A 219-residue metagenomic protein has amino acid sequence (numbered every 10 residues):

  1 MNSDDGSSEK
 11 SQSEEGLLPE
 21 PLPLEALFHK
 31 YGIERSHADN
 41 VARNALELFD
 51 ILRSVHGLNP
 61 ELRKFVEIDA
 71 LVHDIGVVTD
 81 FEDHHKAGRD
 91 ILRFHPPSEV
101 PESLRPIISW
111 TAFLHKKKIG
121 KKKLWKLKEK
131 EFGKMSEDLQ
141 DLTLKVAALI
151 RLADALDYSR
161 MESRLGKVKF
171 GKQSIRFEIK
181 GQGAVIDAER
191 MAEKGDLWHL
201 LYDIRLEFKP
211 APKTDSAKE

Functional and structural regions predicted by a protein language model:
M1: Segments forming glycine/polar-rich beta-alpha architectures that bind adenosine-containing cofactors
D4, E15-L18, P23, L27-H29: Catalytic P-loop NTP-binding/switch module of NTPases
D5-S11, A217: Intrinsically disordered or compositionally simple regulatory linkers and C-terminal tails in signal-transduction
Q12-P21, R63, V168-G171: Flexible hinge/switch segments at interdomain interfaces of large molecular machines
E25-H29, H37, R43, E47-M161 (+1 more regions): Divalent metal-dependent catalytic cores for phosphoryl transfer on phosphate-bearing substrates
R35, T79-E82, V185-A192: Ordered, soluble secondary-structure elements with a strong preference for glycine-centered loop motifs and nearby
L156-K209: Low-complexity, glycine/alanine/valine/leucine- and proline-rich hydrophobic stretches
K209-E219: Short proline/glycine- and acidic-rich turn/helix-capping motifs at secondary-structure junctions
